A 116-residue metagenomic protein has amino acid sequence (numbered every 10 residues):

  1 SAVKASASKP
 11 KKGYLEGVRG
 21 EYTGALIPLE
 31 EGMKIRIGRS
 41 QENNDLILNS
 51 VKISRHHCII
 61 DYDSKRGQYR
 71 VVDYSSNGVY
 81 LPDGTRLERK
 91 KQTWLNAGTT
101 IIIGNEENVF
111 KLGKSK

Functional and structural regions predicted by a protein language model:
S1-V51, K65-R66, L95, T100 (+1 more regions): Intrinsically disordered, low-complexity acidic Ser/Thr-rich regulatory segments
D45, H57-C58, Y62-T100: Forkhead-associated
I53-R55: Amphipathic hydrophobic-ligand
